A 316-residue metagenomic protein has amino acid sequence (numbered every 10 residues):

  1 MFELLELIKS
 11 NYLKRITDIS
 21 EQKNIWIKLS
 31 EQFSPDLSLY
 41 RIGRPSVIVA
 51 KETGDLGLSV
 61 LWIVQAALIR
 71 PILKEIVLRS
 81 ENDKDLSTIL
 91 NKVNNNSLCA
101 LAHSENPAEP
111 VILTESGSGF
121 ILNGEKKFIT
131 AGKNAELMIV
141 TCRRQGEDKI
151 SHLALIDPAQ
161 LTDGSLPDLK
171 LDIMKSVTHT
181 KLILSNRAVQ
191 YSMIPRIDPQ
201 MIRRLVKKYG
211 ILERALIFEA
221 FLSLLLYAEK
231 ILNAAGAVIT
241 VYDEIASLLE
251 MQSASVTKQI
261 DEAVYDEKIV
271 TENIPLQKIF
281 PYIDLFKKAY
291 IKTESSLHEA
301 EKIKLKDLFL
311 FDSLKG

Functional and structural regions predicted by a protein language model:
M1-V64, G236-V238, I245, T257-V270 (+3 more regions): Amphipathic, small/basic residue-rich leader segments at the start of a protein or domain
L13-K126, T130: Glycine-rich flavin
L122-G124, L184, L225: Buried hydrophobic positions in well-ordered alpha/beta secondary-structure cores of metabolic enzymes
F128-D163: A short core secondary-structure module
Q160-S192, I197: Flexible, small-/acidic-enriched active-site or ligand-binding loops
I183-L216, E229-I239: A glycine-rich, basic-preceded beta-loop-alpha segment at the flavin cofactor/substrate interface of flavin-utilizing
I211-A263, P275-F286: Intrinsically disordered, low-complexity acidic/polar and Pro/Ser/Thr-rich regulatory regions that often function as
L276-G316: Glycine-rich phosphate/cofactor-binding loops in nucleotide/flavin-utilizing enzymes
